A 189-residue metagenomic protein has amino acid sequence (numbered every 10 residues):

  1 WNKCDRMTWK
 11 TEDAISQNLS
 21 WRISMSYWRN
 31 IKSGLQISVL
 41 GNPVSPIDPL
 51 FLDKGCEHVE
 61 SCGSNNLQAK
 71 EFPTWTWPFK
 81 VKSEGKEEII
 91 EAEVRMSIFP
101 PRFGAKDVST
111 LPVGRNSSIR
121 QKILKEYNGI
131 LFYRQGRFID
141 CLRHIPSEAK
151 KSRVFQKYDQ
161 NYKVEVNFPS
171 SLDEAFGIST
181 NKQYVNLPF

Functional and structural regions predicted by a protein language model:
W1-S45: GHKL-type ATPase core
T11, I15, L19, E57-F189: Charged regulatory segments coupled to nucleotide-binding catalytic modules in large multidomain enzymes
I37, D53-G55, A69: Acidic, polar-rich N-terminal leader regions of halophilic archaeal proteins
V44-I47, I139-D140: Surface-exposed loop/edge segments in extracytoplasmic proteins
P46, L50-F51, I145-P146: A generic structural motif
